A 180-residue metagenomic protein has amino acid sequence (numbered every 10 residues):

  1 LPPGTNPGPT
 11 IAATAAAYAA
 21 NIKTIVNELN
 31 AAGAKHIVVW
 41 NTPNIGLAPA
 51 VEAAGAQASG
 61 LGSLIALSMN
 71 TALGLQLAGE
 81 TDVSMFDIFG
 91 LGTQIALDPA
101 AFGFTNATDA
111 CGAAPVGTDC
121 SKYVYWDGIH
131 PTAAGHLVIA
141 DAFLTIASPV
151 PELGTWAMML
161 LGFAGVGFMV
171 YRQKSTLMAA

Functional and structural regions predicted by a protein language model:
L1-A13, P43-V51: Oxyanion-hole/transition-state-stabilizing segment in secreted/luminal serine hydrolases and related acyltransferases
P2, P9, A13-N30, K35: Substrate-binding/charge-relay-adjacent region of secreted/lumenal peptidase catalytic domains
T14, Y18-I25, I65, M69 (+3 more regions): Stable alpha-helical elements in mature extracytoplasmic
K23, N27-A34, G74-G79, L97 (+1 more regions): Sec-exported extracytoplasmic/periplasmic mature domains
N30, H36-N41, S84-D87, I139: Structural recognition of the beta-strand scaffold that forms the well-ordered cores of secreted hydrolase catalytic
H36, H130, D141-L161, G165: Short, threonine-centered small-residue motifs that mark membrane-proximal processing/anchoring sites and TM-junction
N44-S68, L75, D82-A133: Mobile gating loops/cap/lid regions near enzyme active sites that modulate substrate access
A157-A180: C-terminal cell-surface anchoring/sorting signal
